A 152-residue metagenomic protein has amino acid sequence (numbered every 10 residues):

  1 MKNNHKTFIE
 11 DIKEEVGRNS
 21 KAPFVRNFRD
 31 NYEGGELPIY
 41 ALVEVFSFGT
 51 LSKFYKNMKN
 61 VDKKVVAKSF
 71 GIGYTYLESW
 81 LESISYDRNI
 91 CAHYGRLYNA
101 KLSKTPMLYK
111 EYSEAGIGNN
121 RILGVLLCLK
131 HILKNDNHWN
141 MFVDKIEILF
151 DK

Functional and structural regions predicted by a protein language model:
M1-K152: Long, contiguous internal "core" modules enriched in hydrophobic/ aromatic residues
